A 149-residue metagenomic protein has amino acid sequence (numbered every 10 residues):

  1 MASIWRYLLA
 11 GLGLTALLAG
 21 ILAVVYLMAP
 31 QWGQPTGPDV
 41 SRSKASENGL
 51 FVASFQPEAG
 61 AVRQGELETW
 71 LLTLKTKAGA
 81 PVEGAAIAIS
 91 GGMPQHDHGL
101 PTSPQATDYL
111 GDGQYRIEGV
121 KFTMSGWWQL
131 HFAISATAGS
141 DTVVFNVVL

Functional and structural regions predicted by a protein language model:
M1-S3: N-terminal secretory signal peptides that target proteins for export/translocation
W5-T15, G20-Q129, A133-L149: Contiguous segments within soluble domain cores/interaction surfaces
